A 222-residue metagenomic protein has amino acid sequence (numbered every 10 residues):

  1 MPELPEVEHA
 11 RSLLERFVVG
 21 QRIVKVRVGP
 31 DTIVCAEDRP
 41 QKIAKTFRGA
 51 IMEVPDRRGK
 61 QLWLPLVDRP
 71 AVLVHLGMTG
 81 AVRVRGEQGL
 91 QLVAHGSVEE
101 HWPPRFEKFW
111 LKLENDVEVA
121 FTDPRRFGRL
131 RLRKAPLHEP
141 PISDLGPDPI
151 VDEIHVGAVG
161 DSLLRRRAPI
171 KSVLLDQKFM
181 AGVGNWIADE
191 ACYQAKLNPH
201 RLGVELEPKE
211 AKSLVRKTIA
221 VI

Functional and structural regions predicted by a protein language model:
M1-L4, P149, E153, E207-V215: Generic detection of long, well-ordered alpha-helical segments
M1-R126: Gly/Gly-Pro- and Ser/Thr-rich, intrinsically disordered tail segments characteristic of DNA damage-repair and tolerance
R22-R48, E53-D56, Q61, A158-I222: Basic, nucleic-acid-binding surfaces and adjacent catalytic neighborhoods in DNA/RNA-processing proteins
V72-G182, I187-Q194, L214: Phosphate/anion-contacting hairpin/loop surfaces
